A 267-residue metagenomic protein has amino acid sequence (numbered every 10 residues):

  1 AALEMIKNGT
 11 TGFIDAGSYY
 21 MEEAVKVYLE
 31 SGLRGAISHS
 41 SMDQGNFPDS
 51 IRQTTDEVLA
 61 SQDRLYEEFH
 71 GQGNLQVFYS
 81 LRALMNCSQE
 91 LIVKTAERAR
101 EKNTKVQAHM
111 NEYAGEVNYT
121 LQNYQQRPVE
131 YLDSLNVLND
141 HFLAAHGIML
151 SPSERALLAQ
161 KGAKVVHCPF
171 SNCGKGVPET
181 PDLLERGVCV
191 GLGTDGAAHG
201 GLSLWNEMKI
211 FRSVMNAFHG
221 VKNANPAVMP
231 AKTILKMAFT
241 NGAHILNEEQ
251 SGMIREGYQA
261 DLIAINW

Functional and structural regions predicted by a protein language model:
A1-V27, H39: Metal-associated gating/positioning segment near the N- to mid-region
G9, Y28, Y79, H109 (+7 more regions): Conserved, mostly hydrophobic/aromatic
T10, L33, N103, G162-A163: A structural motif
F13-I14, V106, G191: Hydrophobic residues within beta-strands of alpha/beta enzymes
I14-S18, F78-K94, C173-G174, I245-N247: Active-site glycine- and acidic-residue-rich loops that bind and position anionic ligands or nucleotide-like cofactors
E23-I148: Metal-coordinating catalytic core of metallo-dependent amide/deamination hydrolases
E112-N136, D140-A163, S171-L183, A198-N206: Catalytic core of soluble alpha/beta enzymes
S134-H141, P181-N266: His/Asp/Glu-enriched, well-ordered alpha-helical/loop segment that forms or immediately abuts the divalent-metal
